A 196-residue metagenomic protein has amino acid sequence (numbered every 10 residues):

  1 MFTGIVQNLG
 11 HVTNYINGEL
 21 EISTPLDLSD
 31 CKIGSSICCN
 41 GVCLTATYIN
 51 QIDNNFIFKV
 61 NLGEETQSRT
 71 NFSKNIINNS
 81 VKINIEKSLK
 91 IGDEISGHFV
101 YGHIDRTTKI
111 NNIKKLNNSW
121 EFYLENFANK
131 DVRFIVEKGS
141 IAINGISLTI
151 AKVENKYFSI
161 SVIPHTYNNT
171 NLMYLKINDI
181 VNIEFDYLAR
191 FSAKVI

Functional and structural regions predicted by a protein language model:
M1-I196: Conserved loop->alpha-helix
